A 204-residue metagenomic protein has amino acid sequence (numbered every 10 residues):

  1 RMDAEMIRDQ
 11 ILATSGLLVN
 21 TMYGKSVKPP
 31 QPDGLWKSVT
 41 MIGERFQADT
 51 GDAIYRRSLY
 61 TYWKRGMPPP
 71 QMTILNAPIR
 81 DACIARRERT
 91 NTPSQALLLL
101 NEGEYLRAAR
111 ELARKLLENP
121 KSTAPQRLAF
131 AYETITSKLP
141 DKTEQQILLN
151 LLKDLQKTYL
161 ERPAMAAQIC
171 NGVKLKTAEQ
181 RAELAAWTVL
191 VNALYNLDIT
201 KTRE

Functional and structural regions predicted by a protein language model:
R1-Q126, K174-E204: An acidic, gly/pro-interrupted, aromatic-rich
P120-T188: C-terminal structured "cap/appendage" subdomains that terminate the fold
